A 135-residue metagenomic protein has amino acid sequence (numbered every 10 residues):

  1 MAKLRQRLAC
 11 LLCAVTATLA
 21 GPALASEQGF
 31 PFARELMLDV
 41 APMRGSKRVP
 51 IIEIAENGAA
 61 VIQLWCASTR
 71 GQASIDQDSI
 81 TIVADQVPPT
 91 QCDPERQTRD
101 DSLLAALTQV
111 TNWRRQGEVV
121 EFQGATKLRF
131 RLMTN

Functional and structural regions predicted by a protein language model:
A2-R5, C10, T18-N135: Lipid interaction determinants
